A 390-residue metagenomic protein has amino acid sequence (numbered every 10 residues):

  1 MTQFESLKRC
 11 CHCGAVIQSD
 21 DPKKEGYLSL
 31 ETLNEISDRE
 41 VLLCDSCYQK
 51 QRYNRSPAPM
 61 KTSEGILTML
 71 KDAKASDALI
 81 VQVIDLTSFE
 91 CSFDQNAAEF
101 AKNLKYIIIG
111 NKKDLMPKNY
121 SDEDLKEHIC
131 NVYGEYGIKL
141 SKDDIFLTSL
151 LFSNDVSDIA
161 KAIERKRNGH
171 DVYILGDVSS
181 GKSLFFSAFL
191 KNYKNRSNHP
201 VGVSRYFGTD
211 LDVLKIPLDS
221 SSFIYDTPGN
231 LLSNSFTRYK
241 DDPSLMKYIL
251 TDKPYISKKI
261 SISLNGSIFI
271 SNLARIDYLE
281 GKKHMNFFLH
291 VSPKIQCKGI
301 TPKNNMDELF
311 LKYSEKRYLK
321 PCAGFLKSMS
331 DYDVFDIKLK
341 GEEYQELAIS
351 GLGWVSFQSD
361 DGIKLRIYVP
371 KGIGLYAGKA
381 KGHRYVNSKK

Functional and structural regions predicted by a protein language model:
T2-L79, L104-I107, K113, S197-K390: Helix-rich effector regions associated with P-loop NTPase G domains
M60-L67, T87-F100: Amphipathic helical hotspot of TIR/SEFIR-family domains
L86-E90, D114-P117, L231-L232: Short acidic, S/G/P-rich loop/turn micro-motifs used as interaction or catalytic elements
C91-D94, K118-S121, N234-T237: Conserved ATPase-coupling elements of RecA-like P-loop NTPase cores
I107, L115-S180, K191-N195: Canonical P-loop GTPase G-domain recognition
K182-L184: Walker A/P-loop
A188: Active-site signature of alpha/beta-hydrolase-fold catalytic machinery across serine- and Asp/Cys-nucleophile hydrolases
